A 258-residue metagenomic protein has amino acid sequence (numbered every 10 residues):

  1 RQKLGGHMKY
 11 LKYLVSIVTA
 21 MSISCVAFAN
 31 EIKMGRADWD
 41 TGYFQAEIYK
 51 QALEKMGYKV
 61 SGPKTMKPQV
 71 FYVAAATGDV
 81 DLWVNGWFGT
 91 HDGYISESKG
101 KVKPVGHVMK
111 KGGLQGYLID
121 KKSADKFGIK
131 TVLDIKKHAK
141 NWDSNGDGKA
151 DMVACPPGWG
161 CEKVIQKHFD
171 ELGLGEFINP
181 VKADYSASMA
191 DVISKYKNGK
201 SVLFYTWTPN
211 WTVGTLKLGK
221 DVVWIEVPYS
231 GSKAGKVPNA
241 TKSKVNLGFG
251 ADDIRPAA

Functional and structural regions predicted by a protein language model:
I23-A29: Sec/Tat signal peptide C-region and signal peptidase I cleavage site
N30-T41, Y58-P63, K149-V153: Short, well-ordered beta-strand elements
W39-D40, Y58-V73, P180-D191: Short helix-initiation/N-cap motifs at beta->coil->alpha
D40-K59, K167-F169: Short, polar/charged alpha-helical segment
Q69-K121: N-terminal segment of the mature folded domain
A74, V80-V84, C155-S230: Ligand-binding pocket segment of bilobal, Venus flytrap-like solute-binding proteins
V102-A154: A conserved helix-loop-strand patch within extracytoplasmic ligand-binding domains of the periplasmic binding
T212-A258: C-terminal lobe and pocket-closing loops of periplasmic/extracytoplasmic Venus-flytrap solute-binding proteins
